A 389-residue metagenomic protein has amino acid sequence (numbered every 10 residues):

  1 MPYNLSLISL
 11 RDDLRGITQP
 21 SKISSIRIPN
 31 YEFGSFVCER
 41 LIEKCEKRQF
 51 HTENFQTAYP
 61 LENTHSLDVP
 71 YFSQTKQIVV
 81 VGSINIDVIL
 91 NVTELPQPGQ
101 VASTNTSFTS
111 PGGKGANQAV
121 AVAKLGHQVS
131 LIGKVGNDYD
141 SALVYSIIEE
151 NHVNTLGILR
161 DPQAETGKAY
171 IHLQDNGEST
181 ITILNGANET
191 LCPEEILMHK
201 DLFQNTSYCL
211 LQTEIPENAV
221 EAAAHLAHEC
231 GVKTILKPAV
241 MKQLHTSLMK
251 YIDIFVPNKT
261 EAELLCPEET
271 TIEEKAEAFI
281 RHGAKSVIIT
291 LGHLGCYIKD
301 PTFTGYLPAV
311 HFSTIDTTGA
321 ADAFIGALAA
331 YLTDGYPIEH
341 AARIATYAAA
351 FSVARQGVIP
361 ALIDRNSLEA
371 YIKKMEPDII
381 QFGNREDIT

Functional and structural regions predicted by a protein language model:
M1-D68, N366: Flexible loop/turn connectors
P2-L5, E229-K233, H282-K285: A short helix->loop->beta-strand "cap" motif at the edges of active sites that frequently abuts
S6-I8, V79, L210, I235-K237 (+1 more regions): Structural detector of well-ordered beta-strand residues that form the stable sheet scaffold of enzyme domains
V37, L41-Q49, C266, A329-Y336 (+1 more regions): Short, hydrophobic alpha-helical segments
Y71-K134, S141, I315, F382-T389: Glycine-rich phosphate/adenosyl-contacting loop at the front of the ribokinase-like
P98-V101, K124-S207, N366-T389: Conserved N-terminal subdomain of the carbohydrate kinase-like
Y208-E277, L294-C296: Conserved beta-alpha-beta core of the PfkB/ribokinase-like small-molecule kinase fold
Q243, I272-T389: Conserved phosphate-binding/catalytic region of the ribokinase-like
